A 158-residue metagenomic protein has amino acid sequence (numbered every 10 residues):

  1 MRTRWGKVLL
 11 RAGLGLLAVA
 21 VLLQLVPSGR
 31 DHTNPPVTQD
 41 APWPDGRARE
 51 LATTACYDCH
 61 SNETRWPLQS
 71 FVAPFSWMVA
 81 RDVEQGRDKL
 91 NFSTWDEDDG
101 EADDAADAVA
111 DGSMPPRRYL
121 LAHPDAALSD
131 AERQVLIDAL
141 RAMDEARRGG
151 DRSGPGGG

Functional and structural regions predicted by a protein language model:
M1-K7: Short, Lys/Arg-rich N-terminal segment immediately upstream of the first membrane anchor
L10-P27: Hydrophobic membrane-insertion alpha-helices, especially the h-region of bacterial N-terminal signal peptides
H32-A52: Electrostatic cytochrome c docking/interface patches
A52-T64, M114, L136: The canonical Cys-X-X-Cys-His
W66-R81: Acidic helix-start/capping segments at beta-turn-to-alpha-helix junctions
W77-H123: Extracytoplasmic electron-transfer domains, predominantly the class I c-type cytochrome c fold
G112-S113, L120-D151: C-terminal capping alpha-helices of c-type cytochrome domains
G156-G158: Short, solvent-exposed mixed-charge patches
